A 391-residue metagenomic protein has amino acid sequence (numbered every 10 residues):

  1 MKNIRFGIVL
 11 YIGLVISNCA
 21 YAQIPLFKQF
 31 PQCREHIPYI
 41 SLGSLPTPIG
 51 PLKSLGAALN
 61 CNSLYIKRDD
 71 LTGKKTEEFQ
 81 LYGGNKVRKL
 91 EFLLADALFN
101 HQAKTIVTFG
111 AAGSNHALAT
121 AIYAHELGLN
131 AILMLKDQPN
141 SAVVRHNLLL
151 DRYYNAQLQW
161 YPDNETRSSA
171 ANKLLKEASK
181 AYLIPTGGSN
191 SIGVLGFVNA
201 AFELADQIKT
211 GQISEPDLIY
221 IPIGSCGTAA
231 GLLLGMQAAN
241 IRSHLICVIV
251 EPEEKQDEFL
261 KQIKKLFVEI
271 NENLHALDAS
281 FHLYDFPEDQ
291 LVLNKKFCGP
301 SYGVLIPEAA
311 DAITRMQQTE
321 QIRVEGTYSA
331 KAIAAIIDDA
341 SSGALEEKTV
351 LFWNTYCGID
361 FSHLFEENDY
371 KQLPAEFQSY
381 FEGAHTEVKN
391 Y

Functional and structural regions predicted by a protein language model:
M1-R5: Positively charged n-region of N-terminal signal peptides that target proteins for export
G7-S17: Bacterial N-terminal signal peptides
Y21-Y391: PLP-dependent amino-acid enzyme catalytic core
